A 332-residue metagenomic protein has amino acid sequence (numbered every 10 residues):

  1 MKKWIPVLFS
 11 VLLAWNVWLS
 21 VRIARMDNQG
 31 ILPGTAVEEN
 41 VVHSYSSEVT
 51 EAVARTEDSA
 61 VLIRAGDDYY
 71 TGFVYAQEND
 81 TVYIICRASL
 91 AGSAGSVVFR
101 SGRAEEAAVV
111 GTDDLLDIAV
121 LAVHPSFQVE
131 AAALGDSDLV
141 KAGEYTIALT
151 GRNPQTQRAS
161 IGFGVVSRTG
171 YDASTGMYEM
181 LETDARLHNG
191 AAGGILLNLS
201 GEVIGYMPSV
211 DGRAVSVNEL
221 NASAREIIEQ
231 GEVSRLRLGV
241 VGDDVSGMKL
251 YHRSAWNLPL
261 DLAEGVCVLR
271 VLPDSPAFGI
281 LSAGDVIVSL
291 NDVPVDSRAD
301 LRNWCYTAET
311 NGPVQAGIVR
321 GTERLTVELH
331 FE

Functional and structural regions predicted by a protein language model:
V21-R100, E106, L116-A119, R225-E226: N-terminal activation segment of mature serine protease catalytic domains
S44, S96-F127, G135-D138, A308 (+2 more regions): Conserved catalytic-core segment of clan PA serine endopeptidases
E48-V49, V203-L262, R324-V327: C-terminal cap/linker of serine protease catalytic domains
D80, I84, V203-I204, A277-A299: Conserved PDZ fold ligand-binding element
V110-D117, S167-E182, I227-S234, S246-G265 (+1 more regions): Gly/Ser-enriched beta-turn/beta-hairpin loop segments
A132-G176, V210-R213: Flexible, gly/ser-rich surface segments that form the specificity/activation loops bordering the active-site cleft
L187-Y206, A277: Catalytic nucleophile loop of clan PA
V217-N221, S289-G317: PDZ domains, with a preference for the canonical peptide-binding region formed by the helix
